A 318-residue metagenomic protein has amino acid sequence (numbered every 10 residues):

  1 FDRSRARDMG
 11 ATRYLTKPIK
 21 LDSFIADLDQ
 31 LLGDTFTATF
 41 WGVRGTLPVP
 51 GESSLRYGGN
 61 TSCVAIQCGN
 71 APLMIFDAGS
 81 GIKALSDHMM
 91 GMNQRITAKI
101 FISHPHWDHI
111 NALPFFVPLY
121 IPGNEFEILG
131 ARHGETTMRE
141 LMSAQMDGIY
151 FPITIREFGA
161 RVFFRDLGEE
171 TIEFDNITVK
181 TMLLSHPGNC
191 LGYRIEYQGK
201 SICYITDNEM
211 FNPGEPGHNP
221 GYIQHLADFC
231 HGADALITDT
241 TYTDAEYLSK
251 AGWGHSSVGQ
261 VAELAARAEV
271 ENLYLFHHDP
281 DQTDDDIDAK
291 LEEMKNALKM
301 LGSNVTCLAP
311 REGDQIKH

Functional and structural regions predicted by a protein language model:
F1-R13: Alpha4 helix (beta4-alpha4-beta5 surface) of REC/receiver domains from two-component response regulators
I19-L28: C-terminal output helix
G33-T206, M210-P216, L226-A227, D284-H318: Binuclear metal-dependent hydrolase catalytic cores
F211-V305: Cap/insert and terminal regions of metallo-dependent hydrolase folds
